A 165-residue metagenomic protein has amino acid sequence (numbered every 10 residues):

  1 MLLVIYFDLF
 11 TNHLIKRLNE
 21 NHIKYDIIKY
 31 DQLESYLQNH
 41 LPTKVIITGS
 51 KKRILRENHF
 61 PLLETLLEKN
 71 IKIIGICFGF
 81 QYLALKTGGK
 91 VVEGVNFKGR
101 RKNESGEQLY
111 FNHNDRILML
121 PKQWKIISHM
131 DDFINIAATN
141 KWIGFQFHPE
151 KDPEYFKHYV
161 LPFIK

Functional and structural regions predicted by a protein language model:
L2, L9-G75: Flexible gly/pro-rich beta->alpha loop and the following alpha-helix that scaffold active-site loops
L2-L3, E34-L37, N58, E68 (+1 more regions): Amide-donor transfer/coupling interface in amidating biosynthetic enzymes
D8-L9, E150: Short, surface-exposed acidic/glycine-rich loop or hinge patches that mediate macromolecular interfaces
H13-L14, Y82, M119, Y155: Phosphate- and divalent-cation-binding pockets in alpha/beta enzyme and binding domains that engage nucleotide-derived
K52, G79-F80, R116: Alpha-helix capping/helix-boundary segments
G75, G79, A84: Gly/Ala-rich beta-loop-alpha elbow adjacent to hydrolase catalytic centers
L85-V92: Conserved active-site segments centered on acidic
